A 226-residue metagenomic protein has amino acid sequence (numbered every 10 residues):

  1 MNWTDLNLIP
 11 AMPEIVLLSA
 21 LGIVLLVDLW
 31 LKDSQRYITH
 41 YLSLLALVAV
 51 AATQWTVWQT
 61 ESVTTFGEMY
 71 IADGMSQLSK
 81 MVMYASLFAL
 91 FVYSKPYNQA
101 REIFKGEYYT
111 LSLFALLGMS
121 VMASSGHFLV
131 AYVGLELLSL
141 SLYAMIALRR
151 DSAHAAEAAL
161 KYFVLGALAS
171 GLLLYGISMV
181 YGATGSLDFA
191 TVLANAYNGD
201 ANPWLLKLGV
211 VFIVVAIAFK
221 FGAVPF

Functional and structural regions predicted by a protein language model:
M1-F226: Alpha-helical transmembrane segments of multi-pass membrane proteins predominantly involved in bioenergetics
